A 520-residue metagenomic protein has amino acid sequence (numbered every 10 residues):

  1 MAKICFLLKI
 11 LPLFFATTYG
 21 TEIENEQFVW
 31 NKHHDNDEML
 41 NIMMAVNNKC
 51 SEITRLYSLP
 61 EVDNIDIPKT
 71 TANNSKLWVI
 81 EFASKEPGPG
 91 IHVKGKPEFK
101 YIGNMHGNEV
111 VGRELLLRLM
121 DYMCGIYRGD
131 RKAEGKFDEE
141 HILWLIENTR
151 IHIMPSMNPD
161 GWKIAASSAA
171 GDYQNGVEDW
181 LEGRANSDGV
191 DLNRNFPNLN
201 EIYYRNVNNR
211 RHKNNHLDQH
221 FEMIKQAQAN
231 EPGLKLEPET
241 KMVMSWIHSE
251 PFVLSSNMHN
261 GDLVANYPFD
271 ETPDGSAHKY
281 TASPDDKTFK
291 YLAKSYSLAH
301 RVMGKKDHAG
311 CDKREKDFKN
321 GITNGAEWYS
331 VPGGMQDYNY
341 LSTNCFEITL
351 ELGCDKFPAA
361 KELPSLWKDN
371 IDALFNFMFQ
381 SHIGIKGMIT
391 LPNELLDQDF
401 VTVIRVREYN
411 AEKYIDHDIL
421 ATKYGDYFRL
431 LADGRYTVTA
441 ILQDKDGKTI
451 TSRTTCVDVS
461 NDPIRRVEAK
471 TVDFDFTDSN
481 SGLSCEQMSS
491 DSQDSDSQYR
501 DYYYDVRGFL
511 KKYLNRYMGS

Functional and structural regions predicted by a protein language model:
K3-G20: Cleavable N-terminal signal peptides of Sec/SRP-targeted secreted and luminal proteins
T18-L77: Short glycine- and acidic-rich boundary segments immediately preceding or forming the N-terminal edge of structured
V111-S167: Short helix-loop-beta-strand segments that form the rim/entrance of peptidase-like active sites
G171-N393, H417, Y427, P463 (+1 more regions): Metallocarboxypeptidase
M388-Y409: Structural motif
E408-A432: Short, acidic Ser/Thr/Gly-rich low-complexity loop/linker segments typical of extracellular and cell-surface proteins
R435, Q443-L483: Structured interaction patches on ligand/partner-binding surfaces of diverse proteins
V472-G519: Compositionally biased low-complexity segments at domain edges in trafficked proteins and select soluble regulators
